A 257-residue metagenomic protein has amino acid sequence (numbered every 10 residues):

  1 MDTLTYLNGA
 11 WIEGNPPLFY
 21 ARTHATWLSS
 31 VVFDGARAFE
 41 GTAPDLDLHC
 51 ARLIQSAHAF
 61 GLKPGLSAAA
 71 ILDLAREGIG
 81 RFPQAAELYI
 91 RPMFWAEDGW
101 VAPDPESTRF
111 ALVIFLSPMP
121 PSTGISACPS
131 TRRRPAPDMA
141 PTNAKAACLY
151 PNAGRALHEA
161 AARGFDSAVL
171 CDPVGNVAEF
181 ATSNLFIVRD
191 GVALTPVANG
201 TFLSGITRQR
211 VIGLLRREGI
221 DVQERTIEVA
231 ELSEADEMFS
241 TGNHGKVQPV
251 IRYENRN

Functional and structural regions predicted by a protein language model:
M1-E77, W95, P103-N257: Helix-start/capping segments and mature chain N-termini
A75, Q84-M93: Ordered, amphipathic secondary-structure segments that act as subunit-interaction surfaces in large macromolecular
D98: N-terminal Rossmann-like NAD(P)+-binding subdomain of aldehyde/semialdehyde dehydrogenases
